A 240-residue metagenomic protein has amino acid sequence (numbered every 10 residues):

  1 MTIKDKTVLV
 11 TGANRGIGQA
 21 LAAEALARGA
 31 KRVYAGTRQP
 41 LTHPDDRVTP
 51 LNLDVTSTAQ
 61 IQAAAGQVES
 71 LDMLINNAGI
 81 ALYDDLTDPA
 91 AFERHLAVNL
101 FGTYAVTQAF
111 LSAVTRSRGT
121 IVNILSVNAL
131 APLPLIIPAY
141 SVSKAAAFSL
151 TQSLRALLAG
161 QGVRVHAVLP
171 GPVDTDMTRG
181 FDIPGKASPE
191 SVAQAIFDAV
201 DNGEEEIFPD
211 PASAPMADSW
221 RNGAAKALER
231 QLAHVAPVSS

Functional and structural regions predicted by a protein language model:
N14, A22: N-terminal Rossmann NAD(P)H-binding glycine-rich loop of SDR-like oxidoreductase domains
P50, H95-L96: A hydrophobic alpha-helix adjacent to the NAD(P)-binding/active-site core of NAD(P)-dependent oxidoreductases, strongly
N77-Y83: Conserved NAD(P)H cofactor-binding loop of Rossmann-fold oxidoreductase domains
D84-R94: Substrate-binding pocket helix/loop in short-chain dehydrogenase/reductase
L96, T107, S143: Active-site helix of classical SDR
S126: Residue(s) in the substrate-gating loop at a strand-loop-helix junction that position the organic substrate next
A167, T175, R179-D218: C-terminal helical subdomain
